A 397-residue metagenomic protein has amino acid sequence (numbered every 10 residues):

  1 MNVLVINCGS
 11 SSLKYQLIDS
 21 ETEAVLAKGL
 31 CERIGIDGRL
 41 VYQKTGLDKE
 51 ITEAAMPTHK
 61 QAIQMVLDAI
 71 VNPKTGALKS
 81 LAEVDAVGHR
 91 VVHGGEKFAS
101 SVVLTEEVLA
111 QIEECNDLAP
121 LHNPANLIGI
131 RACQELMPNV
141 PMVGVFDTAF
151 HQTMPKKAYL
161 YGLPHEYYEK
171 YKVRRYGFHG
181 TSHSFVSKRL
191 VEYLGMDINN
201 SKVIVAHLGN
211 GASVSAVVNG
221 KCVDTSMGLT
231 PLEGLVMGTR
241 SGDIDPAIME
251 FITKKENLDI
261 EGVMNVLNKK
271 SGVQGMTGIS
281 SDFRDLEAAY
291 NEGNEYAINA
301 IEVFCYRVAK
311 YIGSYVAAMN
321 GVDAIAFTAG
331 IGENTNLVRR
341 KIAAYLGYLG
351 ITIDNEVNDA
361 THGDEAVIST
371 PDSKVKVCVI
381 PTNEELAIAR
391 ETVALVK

Functional and structural regions predicted by a protein language model:
M1-L4: Extreme N-terminal starter segment of soluble prokaryotic enzymes
S12-M56, G228: Short glycine-rich, Thr/Ser-proximal phosphate-binding strand/loop in the N-terminal lobe of ATP-dependent enzymes
A69-V84, L190-D197, I312-D323: Phosphate/pyrophosphate-binding loops at sites that engage ATP/ADP/AMP, CoA/4′-phosphopantetheine, polyphosphate
I70-H122, V143, A149-A158: Short beta-strand-loop/turn "lid" adjacent to the catalytic site in phosphate-handling enzymes
F150-K255: Glycine-rich phosphate-binding loop of actin/hexokinase-like ATP-binding domains
V218, D224-D259, N265, A329-A360: Catalytic phosphate/nucleotide-handling subdomain of diverse soluble enzymes
N265, G272-M276, F283-A318: Adenine-nucleotide phosphate-binding core of ATP-dependent small-molecule kinases
I298, E302-D323, G332-K397: Internal helix-turn-beta structural module
